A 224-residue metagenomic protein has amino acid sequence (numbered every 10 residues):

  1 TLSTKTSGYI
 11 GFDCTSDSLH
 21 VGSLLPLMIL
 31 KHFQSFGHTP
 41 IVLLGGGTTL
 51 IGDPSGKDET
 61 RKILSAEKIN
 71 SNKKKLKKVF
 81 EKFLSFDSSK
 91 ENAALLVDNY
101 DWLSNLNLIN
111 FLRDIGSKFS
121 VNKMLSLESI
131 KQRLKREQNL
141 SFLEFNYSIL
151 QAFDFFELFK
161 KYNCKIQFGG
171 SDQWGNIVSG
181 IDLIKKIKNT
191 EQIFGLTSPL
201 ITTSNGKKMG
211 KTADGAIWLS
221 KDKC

Functional and structural regions predicted by a protein language model:
L2-P54, Q167-W174: N-terminal catalytic cores of NTP/NDP-binding nucleotidyl/phosphoryl-transfer enzymes
S7-G8, I41, L95, K165-I166 (+4 more regions): Structural motif
G46-T49, A152-F155, T203: Short connector loops/turns at beta-strand edges and beta->alpha or beta->beta junctions
G52-G56, L106-L112, K207-A213: Short acidic, glycine/serine/threonine-rich loops at helix termini
P54-N70: A charged helix-plus-loop insertion that forms the helical arch/lid used to bind and gate nucleic-acid substrates
K62-I63, N99, L103, D182-I187 (+1 more regions): Conserved phosphate-binding loops in nucleotide/dinucleotide-binding enzymes
S65-A66, N72, K82-T197: Divalent-metal (Mg2+/Mn2+/Ca2+)-assisted nucleotide/phosphate chemistry catalytic cores
